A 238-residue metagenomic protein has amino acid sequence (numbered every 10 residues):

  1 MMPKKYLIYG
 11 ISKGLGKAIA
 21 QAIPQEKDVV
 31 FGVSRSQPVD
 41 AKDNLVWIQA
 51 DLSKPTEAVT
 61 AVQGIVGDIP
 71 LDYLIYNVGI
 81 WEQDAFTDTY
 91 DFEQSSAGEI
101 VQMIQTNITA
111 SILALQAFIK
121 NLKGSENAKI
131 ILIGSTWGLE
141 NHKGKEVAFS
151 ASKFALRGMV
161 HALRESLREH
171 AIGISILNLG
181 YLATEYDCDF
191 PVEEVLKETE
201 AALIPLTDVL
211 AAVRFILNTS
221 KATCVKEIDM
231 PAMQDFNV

Functional and structural regions predicted by a protein language model:
S12, A20: N-terminal Rossmann NAD(P)H-binding glycine-rich loop of SDR-like oxidoreductase domains
D43-T56: Rossmann-fold cofactor-recognition segment
W47, F92-S95, M103-I104, A151: A hydrophobic alpha-helix adjacent to the NAD(P)-binding/active-site core of NAD(P)-dependent oxidoreductases, strongly
P70-D72, F86, L122-S135, E169-I172: Active-site loop of short-chain dehydrogenase/reductase
I80-V101: Conserved mid-core segment of classical short-chain dehydrogenase/reductases
K129-A155, V160-H161, E165-R168: Catalytic loop of short-chain dehydrogenase/reductase
I176, E194-V238: C-terminal helical subdomain
